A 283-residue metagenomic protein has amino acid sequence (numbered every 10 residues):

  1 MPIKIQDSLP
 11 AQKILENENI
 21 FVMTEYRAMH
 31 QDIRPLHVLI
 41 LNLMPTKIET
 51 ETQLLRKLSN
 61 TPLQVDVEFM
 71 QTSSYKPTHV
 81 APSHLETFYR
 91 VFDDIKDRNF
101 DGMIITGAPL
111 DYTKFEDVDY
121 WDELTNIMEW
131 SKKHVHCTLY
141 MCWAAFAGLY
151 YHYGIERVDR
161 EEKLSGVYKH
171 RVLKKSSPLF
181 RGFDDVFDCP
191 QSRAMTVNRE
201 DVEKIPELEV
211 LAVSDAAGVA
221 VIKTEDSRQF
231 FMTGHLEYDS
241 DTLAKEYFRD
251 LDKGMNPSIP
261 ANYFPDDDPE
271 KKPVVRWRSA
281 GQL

Functional and structural regions predicted by a protein language model:
M1-S74, Y89-R90, I95, N99 (+1 more regions): Amide-donor transfer/coupling interface in amidating biosynthetic enzymes
Q53-L55, H84, D117-Y120, Y153-E156 (+2 more regions): Short, glycine/charged-enriched secondary-structure capping and boundary segments
S73-E86: N-terminal beta-loop-helix "entrance" segment that forms/cooperates in small-molecule cofactor or anionic ligand
L85, Y89-F92, F115: Helical hinge/lid and interdomain linker segments adjacent to catalytic or ligand-binding clefts that mediate domain
G102: Short, Asp-centered acidic motifs that coordinate Mg2+ and/or phosphate in catalytic or ligand-binding sites
I105-K174: Cysteine-nucleophile active-site neighborhood
